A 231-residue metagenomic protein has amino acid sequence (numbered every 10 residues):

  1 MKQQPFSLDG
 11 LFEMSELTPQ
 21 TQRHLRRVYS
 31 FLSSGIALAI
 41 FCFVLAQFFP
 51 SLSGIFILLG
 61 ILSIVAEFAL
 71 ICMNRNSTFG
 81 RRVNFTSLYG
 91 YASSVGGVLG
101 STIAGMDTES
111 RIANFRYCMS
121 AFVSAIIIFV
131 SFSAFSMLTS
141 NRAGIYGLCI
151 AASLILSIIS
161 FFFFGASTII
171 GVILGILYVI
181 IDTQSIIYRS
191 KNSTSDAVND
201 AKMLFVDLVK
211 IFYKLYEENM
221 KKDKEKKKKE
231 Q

Functional and structural regions predicted by a protein language model:
M1-Q231: A hydrophobic alpha-helical transmembrane-helix feature that marks the membrane cores and membrane-interface segments
